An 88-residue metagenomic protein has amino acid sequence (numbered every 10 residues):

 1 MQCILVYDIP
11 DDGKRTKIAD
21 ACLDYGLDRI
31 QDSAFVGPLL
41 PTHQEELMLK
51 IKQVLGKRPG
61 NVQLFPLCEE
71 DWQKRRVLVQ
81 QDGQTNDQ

Functional and structural regions predicted by a protein language model:
M1-Y7: Short glycine-/aliphatic-rich beta-strand segments at the starts of folded cytosolic domains
C3, D12-Q88: Basic nucleic-acid-binding interfaces
